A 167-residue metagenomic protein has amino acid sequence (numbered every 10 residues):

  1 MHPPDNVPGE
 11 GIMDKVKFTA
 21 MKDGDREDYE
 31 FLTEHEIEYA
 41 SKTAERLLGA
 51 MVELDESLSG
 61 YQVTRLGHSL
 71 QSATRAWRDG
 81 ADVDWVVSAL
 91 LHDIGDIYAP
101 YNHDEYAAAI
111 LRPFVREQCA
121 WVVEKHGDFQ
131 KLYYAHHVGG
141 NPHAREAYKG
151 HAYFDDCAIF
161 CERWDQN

Functional and structural regions predicted by a protein language model:
M1-L90, I94-N167: Metal-dependent phosphohydrolase cores
